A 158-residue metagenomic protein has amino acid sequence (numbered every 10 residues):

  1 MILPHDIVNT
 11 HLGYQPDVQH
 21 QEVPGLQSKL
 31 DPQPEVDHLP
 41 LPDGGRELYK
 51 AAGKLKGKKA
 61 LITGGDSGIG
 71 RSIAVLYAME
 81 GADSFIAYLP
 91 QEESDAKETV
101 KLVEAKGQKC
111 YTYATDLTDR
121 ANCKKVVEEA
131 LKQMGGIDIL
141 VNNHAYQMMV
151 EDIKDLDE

Functional and structural regions predicted by a protein language model:
M1-K56: Non-catalytic terminal and boundary segments that flank Rossmann-like NAD(P)-dependent oxidoreductase
Q15, K124, K132, A145-E158: Conserved mid-core segment of classical short-chain dehydrogenase/reductases
E47-I86: Canonical Rossmann dinucleotide-binding motif of NAD(H)/NADP(H)-dependent dehydrogenases/reductases, specifically
L61, F85, Y111-Y113, L140: Conserved Rossmann-like nucleotide-binding pocket used by diverse enzymes that bind dinucleotide cofactors
A82-E98: Conserved glycine-rich Rossmann-like NAD(P)H-binding loop of the short-chain dehydrogenase/reductase
E93, Y113-E128, E158: The beta1-alpha1 cofactor-binding region of Rossmann-like NAD(H)/NADP(H)-dependent oxidoreductases
T99-G107: Short, conserved SAM-binding/catalytic segment of Class I S-adenosyl-L-methionine-dependent methyltransferases
K106-Y111, E129-N142, M148-M149: A glycine-rich helix->loop->beta "capping" turn within Rossmann-like NAD(P)(H)-dependent oxidoreductase domains
